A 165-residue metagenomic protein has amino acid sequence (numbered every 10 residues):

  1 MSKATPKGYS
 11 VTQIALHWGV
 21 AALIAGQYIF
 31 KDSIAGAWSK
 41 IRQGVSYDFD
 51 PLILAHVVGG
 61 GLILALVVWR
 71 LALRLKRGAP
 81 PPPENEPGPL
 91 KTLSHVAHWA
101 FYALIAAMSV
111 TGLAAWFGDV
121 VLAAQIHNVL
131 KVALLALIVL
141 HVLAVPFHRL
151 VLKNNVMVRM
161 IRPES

Functional and structural regions predicted by a protein language model:
M1-S165: Membrane-embedded alpha-helical bundles that constitute the cytochrome b-like, heme-associated redox core of multi-pass
